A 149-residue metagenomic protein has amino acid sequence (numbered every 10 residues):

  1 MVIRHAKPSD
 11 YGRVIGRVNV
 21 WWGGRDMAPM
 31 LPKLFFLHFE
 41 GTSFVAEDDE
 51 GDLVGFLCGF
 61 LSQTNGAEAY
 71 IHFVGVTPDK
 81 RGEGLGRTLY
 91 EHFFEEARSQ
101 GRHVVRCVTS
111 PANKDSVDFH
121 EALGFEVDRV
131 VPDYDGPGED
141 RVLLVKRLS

Functional and structural regions predicted by a protein language model:
M1-I3: Extreme N-terminal starter segment of soluble prokaryotic enzymes
H5-D79, Y90-H92, E96, D133 (+1 more regions): Acetyl-CoA-dependent GNAT
T77-D79, E83, P111-A112: Active-site acidic-Proline motif in GNAT/NAT acetyltransferases
T88, D115: Short alpha-helical segment within the catalytic ATP-binding CA
A97-T109: Conserved GNAT acetyl-CoA-binding A-motif
V104, K146-S149: Acyl-donor-binding surface of acyltransferase catalytic domains
R106-T109, E121, E126-L143: Conserved catalytic-core motifs of GNAT/GCN5-like acyltransferases
